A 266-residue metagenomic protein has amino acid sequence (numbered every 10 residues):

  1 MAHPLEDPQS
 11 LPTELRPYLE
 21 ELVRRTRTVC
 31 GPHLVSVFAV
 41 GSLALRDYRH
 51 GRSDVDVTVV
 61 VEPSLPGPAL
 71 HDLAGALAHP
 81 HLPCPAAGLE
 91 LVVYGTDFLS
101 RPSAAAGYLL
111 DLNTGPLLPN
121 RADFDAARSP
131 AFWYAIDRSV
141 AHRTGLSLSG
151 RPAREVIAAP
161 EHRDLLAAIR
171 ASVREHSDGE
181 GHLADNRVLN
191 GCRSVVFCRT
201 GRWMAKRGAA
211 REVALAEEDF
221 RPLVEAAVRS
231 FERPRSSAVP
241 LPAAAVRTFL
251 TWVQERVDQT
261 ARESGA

Functional and structural regions predicted by a protein language model:
M1-F38, P68-L70, S264-A266: Helical scaffold of the NTase/Pol beta-like nucleotidyltransferase catalytic core
A2-P8, G75-E180: Conserved NTP/Mg2+-binding pocket subregion across the NTase superfamily
A2-Q9, V59, E232-S237: Glycine- and acidic
V37-G75, H79, G88-G95: Catalytic metal-binding acidic patch
A159-H162, G181-D185, E217, V239 (+1 more regions): Amphipathic, non-membrane alpha-helical segments in soluble helical-bundle scaffolds
R170-A226: Extended, basic/helix-rich recognition subdomains
R202, K206-A266: Structured mid-to-C-terminal alpha-helical surface segments
